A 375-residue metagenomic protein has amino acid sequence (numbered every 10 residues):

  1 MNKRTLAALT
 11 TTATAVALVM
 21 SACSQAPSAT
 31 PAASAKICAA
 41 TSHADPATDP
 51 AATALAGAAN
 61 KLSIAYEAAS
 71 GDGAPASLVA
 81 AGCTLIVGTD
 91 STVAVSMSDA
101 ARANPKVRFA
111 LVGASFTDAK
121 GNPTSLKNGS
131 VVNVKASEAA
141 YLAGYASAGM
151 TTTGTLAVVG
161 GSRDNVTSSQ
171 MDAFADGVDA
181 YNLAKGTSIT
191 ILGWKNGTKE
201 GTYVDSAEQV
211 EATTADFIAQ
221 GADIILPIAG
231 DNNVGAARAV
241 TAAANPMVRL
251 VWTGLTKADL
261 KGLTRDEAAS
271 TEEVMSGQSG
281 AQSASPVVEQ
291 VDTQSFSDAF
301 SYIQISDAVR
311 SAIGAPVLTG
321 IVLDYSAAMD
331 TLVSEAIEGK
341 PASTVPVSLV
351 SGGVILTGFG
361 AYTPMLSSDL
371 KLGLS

Functional and structural regions predicted by a protein language model:
M1-T10: Bacterial N-terminal signal peptides that target proteins for export
V19-A22: C-terminal motif of bacterial Sec signal peptides marking the signal peptidase cleavage site
S24-S375: A residue-level marker of the well-folded mature domains of exported/periplasmic proteins
